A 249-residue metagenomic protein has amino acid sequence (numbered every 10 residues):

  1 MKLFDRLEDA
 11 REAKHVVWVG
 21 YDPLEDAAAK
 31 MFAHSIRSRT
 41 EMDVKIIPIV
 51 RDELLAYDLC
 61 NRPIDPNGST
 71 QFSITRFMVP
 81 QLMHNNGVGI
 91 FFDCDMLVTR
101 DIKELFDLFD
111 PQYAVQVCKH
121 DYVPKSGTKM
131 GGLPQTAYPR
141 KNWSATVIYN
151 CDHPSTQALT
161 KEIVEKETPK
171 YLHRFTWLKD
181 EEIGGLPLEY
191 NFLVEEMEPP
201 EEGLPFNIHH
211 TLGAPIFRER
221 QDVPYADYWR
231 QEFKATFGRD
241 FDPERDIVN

Functional and structural regions predicted by a protein language model:
K2-H15, Y21-L24, K30, M42 (+2 more regions): A glycosyltransferase accessory/donor-loop signature
E25-D26, V98: Alpha-helix N-cap/loop-to-helix initiation residues
S35-D43: Short, acidic, metal-binding catalytic loop of nucleotide-sugar glycosyltransferases
I36, P80, D95, V147 (+1 more regions): A residue-level signal for conserved active-site and pocket-lining positions in enzyme catalytic cores
V44-L82: Active-site-proximal specificity loops/subdomain of glycosyltransferases
C60-N67, K129-P134, P200-G203: Short, surface-exposed amphipathic charged segments that create phosphate/polyanion-binding patches used for binding
T75-V123: GT-A fold catalytic core of metal-dependent nucleotide-sugar glycosyltransferases, centered on the diacidic
L108-Y171: Conserved catalytic core of nucleotide-sugar-dependent glycosyltransferases
